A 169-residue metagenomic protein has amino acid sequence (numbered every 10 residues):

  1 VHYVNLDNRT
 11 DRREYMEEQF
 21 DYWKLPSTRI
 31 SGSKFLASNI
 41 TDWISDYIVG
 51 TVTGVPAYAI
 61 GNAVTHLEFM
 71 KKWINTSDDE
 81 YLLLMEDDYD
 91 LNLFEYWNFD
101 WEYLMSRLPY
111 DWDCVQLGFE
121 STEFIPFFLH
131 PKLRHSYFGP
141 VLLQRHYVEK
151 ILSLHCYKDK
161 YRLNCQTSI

Functional and structural regions predicted by a protein language model:
V1-M85, Y89-I169: An acidic/histidine-cluster motif and surrounding catalytic segment that typifies divalent-metal-assisted enzyme active
